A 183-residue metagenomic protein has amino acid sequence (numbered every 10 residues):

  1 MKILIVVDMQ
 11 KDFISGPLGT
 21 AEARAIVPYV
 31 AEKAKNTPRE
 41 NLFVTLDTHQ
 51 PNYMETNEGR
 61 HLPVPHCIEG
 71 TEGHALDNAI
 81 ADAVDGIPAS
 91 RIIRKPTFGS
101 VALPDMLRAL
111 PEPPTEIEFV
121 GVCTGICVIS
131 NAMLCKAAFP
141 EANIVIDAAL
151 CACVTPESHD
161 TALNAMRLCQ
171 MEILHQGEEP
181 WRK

Functional and structural regions predicted by a protein language model:
M1-I92, E141, V145, V154 (+4 more regions): Active-site acidic carboxylates
A23, G125-V128: Short alpha-helical patches at coil-to-helix transitions and adjacent helical residues in well-structured domains
V30-K35, C127-F139: Histidine-anchored nucleotide/phosphate-binding helix
N36, L103-P113, G177-K183: Short amphipathic alpha-helix with an adjacent loop that forms part of the alpha/beta core around
D47, F98, A149-C151: Active-site beta-loop-alpha junctions enriched in small/polar residues
M54-T56, L103-M106, S130-N131, P156-S158: Short, well-ordered secondary-structure micro-motifs
G70-I126: Internal catalytic-core helix/loop-beta-alpha segment that presents or stabilizes conserved functional determinants
E118-G125, N143-P156, Q176: A short glycine-rich beta-strand->turn/loop micro-motif centered on a GG-aromatic cluster
